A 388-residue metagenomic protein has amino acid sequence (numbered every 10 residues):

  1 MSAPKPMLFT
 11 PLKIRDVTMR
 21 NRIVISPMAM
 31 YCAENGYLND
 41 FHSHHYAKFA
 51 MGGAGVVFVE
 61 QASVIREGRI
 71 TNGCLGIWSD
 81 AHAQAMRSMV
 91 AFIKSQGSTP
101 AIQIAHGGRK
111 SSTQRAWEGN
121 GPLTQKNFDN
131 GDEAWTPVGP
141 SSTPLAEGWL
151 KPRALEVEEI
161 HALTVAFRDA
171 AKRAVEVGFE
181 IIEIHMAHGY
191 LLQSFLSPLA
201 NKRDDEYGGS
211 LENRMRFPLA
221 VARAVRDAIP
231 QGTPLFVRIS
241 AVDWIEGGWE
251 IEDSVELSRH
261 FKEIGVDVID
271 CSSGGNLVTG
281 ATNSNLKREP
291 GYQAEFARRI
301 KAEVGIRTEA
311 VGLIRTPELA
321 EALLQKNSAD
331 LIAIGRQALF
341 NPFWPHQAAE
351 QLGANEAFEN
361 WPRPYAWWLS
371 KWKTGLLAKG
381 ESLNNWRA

Functional and structural regions predicted by a protein language model:
M1-A388: Flavin-dependent oxidoreductase catalytic cores
